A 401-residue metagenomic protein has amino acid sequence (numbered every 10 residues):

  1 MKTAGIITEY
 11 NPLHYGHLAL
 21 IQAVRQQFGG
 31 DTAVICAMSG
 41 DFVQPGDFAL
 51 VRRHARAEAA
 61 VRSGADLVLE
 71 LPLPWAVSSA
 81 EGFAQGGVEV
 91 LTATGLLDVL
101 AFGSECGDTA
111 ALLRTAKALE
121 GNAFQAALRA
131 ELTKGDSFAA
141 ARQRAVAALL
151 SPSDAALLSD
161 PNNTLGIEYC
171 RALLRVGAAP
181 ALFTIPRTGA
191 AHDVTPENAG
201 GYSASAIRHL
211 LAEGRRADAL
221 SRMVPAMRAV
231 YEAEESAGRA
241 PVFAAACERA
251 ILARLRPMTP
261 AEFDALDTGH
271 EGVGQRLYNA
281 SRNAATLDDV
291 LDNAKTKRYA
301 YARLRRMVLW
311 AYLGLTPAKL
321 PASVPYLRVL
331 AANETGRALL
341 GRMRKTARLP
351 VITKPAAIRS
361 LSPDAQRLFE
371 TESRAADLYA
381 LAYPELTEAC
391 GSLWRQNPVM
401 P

Functional and structural regions predicted by a protein language model:
M1-R56: N-terminal catalytic cores of NTP/NDP-binding nucleotidyl/phosphoryl-transfer enzymes
Q22-R25, A57-V61, R171-L174, R208: Class I S-adenosyl-L-methionine
G30, G64, G95-L96: Short loop/turn motifs at secondary-structure junctions
D31-T32, D66, P180: A structural micro-motif
A57-P72: A glycine-rich helix N-cap at a beta->alpha junction
L71-P401: Active-site cores that bind ATP or allylic diphosphates and position pyrophosphate for catalysis
